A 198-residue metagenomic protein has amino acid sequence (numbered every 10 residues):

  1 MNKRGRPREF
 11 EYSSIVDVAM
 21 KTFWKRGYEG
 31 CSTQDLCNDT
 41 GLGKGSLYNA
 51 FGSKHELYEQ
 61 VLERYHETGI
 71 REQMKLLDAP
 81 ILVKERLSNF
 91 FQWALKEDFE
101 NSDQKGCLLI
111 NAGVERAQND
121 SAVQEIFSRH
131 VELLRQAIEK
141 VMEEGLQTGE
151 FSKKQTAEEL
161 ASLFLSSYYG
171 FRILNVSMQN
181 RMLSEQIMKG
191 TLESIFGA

Functional and structural regions predicted by a protein language model:
M1-R26, G30-L42, E56: Basic, helix-initiating cap at the start of DNA-binding domains
N2, N89-E97, E132-T148, S167 (+1 more regions): C-terminal peripheral helix-coil segments that are non-catalytic and often amphipathic
F23, S32-T33, K44, Y48 (+5 more regions): Amphipathic alpha-helical segments enriched in hydrophobic/aromatic and basic residues that form the DNA-contacting
Q60, M74-K105, A157-F164: Hydrophobic alpha-helical connector segments
R64, K75, A122-L133, K140: Short, solvent-exposed amphipathic helices
R86, E100-A122: Amphipathic alpha-helical segments used for helix-helix packing
K105, I110, Q155-L174, G190-S194: Hydrophobic alpha-helical segments that form the core of small-molecule binding pockets and/or dimer interfaces
E125-R129, Q147-L163, Q186: All-alpha amphipathic helical-bundle segments outside canonical DNA-binding/catalytic cores that form hydrophobic
